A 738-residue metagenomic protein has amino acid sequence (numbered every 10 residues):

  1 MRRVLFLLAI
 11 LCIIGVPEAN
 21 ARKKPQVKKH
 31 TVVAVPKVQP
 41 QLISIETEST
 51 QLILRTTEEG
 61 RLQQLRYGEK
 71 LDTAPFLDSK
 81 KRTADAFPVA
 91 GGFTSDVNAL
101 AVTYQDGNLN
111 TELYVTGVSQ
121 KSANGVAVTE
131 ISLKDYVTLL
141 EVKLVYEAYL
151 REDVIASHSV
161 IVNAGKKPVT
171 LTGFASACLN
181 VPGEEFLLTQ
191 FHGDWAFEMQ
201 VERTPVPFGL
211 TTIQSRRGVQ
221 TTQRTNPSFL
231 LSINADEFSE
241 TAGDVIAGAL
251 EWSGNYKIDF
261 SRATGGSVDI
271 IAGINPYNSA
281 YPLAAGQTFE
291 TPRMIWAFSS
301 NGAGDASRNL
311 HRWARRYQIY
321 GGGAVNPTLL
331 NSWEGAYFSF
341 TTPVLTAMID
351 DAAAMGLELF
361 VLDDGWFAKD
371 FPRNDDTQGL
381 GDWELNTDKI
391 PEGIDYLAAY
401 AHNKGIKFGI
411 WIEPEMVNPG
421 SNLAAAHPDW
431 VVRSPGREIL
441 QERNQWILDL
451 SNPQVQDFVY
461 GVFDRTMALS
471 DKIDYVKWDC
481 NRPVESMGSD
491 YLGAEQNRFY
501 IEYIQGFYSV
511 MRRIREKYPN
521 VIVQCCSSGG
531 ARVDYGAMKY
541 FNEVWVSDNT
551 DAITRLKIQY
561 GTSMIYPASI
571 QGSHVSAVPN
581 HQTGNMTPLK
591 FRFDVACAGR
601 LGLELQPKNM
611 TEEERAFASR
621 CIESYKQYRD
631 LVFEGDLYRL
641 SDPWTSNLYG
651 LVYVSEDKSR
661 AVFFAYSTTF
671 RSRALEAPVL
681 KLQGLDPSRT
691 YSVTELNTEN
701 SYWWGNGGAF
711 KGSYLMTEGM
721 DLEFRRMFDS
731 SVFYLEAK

Functional and structural regions predicted by a protein language model:
K23-E46, T50-I53, R61-S261, Y277 (+1 more regions): Polysaccharide-binding surfaces and accessory modules of carbohydrate-active proteins
S49, F229-L230, E240, P643-D686: Carbohydrate-binding surface patches
S49, S159, G286, A401 (+5 more regions): Conserved, mostly hydrophobic/aromatic
G91-N98, T103-E112, A242-S253, W296-I319 (+4 more regions): Glycine-rich, aromatic-flanked loop segments that form ligand/cofactor-binding clefts across common enzyme folds
T111, Y281-S300, F728-L735: Short Pro-Gly-centered flexible turn/kink motifs
G321-G461, S470-D471, Y475: Aromatic-lined carbohydrate-binding/catalytic grooves of carbohydrate-active enzymes
P391-G393, A425-H427, V431-P588, R600 (+2 more regions): Active-site neighborhood of glycoside hydrolase catalytic domains
T669-K738: C-terminal beta-sandwich/jelly-roll accessory domains of carbohydrate-active enzymes
